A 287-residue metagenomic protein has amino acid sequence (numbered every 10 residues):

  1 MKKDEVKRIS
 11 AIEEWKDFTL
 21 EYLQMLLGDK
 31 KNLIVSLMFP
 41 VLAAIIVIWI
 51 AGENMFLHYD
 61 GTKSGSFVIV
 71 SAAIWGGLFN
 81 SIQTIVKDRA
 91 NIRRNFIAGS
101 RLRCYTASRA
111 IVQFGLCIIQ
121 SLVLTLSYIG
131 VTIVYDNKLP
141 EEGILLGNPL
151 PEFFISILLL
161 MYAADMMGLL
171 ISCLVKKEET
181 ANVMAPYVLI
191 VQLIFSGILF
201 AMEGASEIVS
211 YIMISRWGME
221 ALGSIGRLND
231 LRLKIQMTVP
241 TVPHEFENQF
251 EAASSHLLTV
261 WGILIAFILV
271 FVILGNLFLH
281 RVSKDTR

Functional and structural regions predicted by a protein language model:
M1-K7: Intracellular loop-helix junctions on the cytosolic face of multi-pass helical membrane proteins
K7-S10, K16, L23-R287: Membrane-spanning alpha-helical segments of multipass transporters and channels
